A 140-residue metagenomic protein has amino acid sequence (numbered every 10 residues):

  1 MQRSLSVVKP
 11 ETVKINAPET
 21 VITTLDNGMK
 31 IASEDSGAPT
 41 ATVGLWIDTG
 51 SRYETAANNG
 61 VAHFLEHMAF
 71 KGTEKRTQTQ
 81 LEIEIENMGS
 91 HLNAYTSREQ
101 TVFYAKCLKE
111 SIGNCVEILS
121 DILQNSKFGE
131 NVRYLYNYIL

Functional and structural regions predicted by a protein language model:
M1-I83, Y104-C107, E117: His/Glu-rich zincin catalytic helix
A69-L140: Active-site-adjacent, His/Asp/Glu-enriched structural segments that form or flank metal-binding and acid/base networks
